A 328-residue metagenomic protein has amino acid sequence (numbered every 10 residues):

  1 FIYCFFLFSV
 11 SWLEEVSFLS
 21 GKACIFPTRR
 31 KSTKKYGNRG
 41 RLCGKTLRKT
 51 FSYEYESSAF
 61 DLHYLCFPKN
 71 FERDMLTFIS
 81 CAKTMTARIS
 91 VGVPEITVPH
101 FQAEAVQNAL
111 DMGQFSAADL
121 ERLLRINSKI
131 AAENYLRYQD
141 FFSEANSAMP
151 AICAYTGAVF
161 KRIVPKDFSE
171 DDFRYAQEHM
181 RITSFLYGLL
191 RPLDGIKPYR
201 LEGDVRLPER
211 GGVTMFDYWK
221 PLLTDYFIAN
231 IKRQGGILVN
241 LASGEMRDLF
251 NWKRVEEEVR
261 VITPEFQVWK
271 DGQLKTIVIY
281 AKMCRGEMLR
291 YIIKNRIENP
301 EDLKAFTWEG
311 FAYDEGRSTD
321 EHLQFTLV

Functional and structural regions predicted by a protein language model:
F1-L19, E54, A59-Y64: Hydrophobic alpha-helical signal peptides and transmembrane signal-/tail-anchor segments that drive secretory-pathway
K22, K31-N38, K45-T50, N70: Polybasic, lysine-rich low-complexity intrinsically disordered segments
G44, Y53-M75: Short, Lys/Arg-enriched, disordered terminal segments
L76-S80, I237-N240: Short hydrophobic beta-strand segments
F78-D167: Active-site helix-to-loop segments that bind/position phosphate- or nucleotide-bearing substrates and donors across
P165-T319, Q324-V328: Internal, well-folded beta-alpha domain core
